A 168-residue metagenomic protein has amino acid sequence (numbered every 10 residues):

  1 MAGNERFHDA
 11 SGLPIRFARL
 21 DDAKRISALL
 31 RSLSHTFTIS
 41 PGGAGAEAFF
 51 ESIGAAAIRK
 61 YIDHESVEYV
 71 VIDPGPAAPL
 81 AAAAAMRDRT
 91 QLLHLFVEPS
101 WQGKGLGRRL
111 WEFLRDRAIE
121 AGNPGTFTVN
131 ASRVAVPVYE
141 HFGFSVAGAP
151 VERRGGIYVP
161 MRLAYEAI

Functional and structural regions predicted by a protein language model:
L13-A28: A short beta-loop-alpha structural element at the N-terminal edge of CoA-dependent acyl/N-acetyltransferase catalytic
R31-A57: Conserved GNAT-fold acetyl-CoA-binding loop/helix
A55-V71: A short helix-loop-beta-strand connector motif used in the catalytic cores of GNAT acetyltransferases and, in some
S66-A82: Conserved beta-hairpin
L95-Q102: A short, internal acetyl-CoA/4′-phosphopantetheine-binding micro-motif in the GNAT/acyltransferase core
G103-D116: Conserved acetyl-CoA-binding loop-helix of GNAT-fold acetyltransferases
A118-S132: Conserved GNAT acetyl-CoA-binding A-motif
T128-N130, E140, S145-M161: Conserved catalytic-core motifs of GNAT/GCN5-like acyltransferases
